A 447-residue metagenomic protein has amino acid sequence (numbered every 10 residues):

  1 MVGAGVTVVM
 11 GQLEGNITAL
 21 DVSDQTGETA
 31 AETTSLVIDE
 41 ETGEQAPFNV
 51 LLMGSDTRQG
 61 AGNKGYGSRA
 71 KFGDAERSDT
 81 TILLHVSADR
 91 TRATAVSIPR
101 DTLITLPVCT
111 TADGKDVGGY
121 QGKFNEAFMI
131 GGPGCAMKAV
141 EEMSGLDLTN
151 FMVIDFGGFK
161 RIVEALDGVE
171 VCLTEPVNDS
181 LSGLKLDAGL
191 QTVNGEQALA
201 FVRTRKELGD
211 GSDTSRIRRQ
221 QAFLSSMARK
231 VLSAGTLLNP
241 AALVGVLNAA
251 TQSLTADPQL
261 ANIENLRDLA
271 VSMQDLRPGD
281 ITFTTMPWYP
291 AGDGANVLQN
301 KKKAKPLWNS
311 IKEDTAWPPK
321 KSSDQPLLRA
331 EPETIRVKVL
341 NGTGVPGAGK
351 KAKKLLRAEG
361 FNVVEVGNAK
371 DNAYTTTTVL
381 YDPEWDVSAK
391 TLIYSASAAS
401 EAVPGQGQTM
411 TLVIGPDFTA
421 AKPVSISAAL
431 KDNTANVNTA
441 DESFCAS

Functional and structural regions predicted by a protein language model:
M1-S447: Non-catalytic, solvent-exposed segments at the cell envelope interface
